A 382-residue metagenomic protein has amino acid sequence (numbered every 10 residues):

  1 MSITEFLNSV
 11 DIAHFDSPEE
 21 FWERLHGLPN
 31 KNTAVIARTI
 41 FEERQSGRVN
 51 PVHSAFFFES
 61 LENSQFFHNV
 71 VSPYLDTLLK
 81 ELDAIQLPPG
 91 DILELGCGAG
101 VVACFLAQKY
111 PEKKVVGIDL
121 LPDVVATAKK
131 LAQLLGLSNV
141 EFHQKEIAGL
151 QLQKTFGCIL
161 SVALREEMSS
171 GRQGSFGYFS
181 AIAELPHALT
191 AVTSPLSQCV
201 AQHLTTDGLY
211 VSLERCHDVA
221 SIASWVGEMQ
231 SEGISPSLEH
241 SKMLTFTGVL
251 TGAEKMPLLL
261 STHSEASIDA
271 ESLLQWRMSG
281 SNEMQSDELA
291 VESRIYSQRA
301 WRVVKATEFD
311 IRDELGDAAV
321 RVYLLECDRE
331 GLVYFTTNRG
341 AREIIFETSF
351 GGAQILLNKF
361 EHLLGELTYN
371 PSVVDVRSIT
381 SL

Functional and structural regions predicted by a protein language model:
V52-L75: Class I SAM-dependent methyltransferase Rossmann-like catalytic core, especially the SAM/SAH-binding loop
N69-P88: Conserved alpha-helix/loop element of class I SAM-dependent methyltransferases that forms part of the SAM/SAH-binding
A99-P111: Conserved SAM-binding loop of SAM-dependent methyltransferases across substrates and taxa, primarily the Class I
L121: Conserved SAM/SAH-binding beta-strand->alpha-helix loop
A128-K129: Conserved SAM-binding loop
G136-I147: Conserved SAM-binding strand-loop segment of SAM-dependent methyltransferases
V162-L196: Mobile active-site "lid"/loop adjacent to the S-adenosyl-L-methionine
D207-E214: Conserved beta-strand signature within the Rossmann-like core of class I S-adenosyl-L-methionine
